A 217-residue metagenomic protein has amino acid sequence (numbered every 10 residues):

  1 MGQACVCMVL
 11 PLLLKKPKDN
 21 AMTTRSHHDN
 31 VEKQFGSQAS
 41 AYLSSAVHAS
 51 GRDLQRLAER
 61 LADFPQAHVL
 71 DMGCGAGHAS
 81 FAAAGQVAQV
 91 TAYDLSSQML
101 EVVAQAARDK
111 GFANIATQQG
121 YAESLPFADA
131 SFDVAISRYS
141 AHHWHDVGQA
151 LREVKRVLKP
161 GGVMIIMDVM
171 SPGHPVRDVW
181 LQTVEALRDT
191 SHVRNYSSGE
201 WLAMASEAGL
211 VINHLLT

Functional and structural regions predicted by a protein language model:
M22-F64, H78-A82, M99-V102: Conserved class I S-adenosyl-L-methionine
L70-M72, A76-S124: Class I SAM-dependent methyltransferase SAM/SAH-binding core
E123-V134: A short acidic, Gly/Pro-enriched loop at the edge of an enzyme's catalytic core that lines a small-molecule cofactor
D133-D146: A short SAM/SAH-binding and catalytic strip from SAM-dependent methyltransferases
G148-P160: A short glycine-rich, Lys/Arg-flanked "PGG" loop and its adjoining helix->strand segment in the class I
I165-L187: Conserved class I S-adenosyl-L-methionine
R194-A208: Short alpha-helix
L210-T217: Conserved S-adenosyl-L-methionine
